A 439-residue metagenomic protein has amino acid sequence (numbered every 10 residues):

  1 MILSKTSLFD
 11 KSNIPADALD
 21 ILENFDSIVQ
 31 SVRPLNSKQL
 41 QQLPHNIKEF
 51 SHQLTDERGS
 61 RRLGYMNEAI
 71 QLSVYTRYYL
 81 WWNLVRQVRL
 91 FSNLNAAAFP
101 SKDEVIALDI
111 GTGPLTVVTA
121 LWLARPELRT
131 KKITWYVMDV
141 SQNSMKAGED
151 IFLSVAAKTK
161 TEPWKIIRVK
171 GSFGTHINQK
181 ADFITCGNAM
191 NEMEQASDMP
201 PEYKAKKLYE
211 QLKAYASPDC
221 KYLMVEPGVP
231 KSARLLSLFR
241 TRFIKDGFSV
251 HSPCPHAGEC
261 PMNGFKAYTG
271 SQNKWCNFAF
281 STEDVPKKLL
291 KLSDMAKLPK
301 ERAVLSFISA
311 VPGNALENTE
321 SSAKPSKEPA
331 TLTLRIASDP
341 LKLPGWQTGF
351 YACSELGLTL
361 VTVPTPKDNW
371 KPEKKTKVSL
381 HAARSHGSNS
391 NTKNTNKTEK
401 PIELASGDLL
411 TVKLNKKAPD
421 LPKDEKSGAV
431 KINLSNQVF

Functional and structural regions predicted by a protein language model:
M1-R61: N-terminal auxiliary segments of SAM/dcSAM-dependent transferases
R61-A97: Class I SAM-dependent methyltransferase Rossmann-like catalytic core, especially the SAM/SAH-binding loop
P114-T130: Conserved SAM-binding loop of SAM-dependent methyltransferases across substrates and taxa, primarily the Class I
K146-N178: S-adenosyl-L-methionine
D182-E202: A short SAM/SAH-binding and catalytic strip from SAM-dependent methyltransferases
P218-E226: Conserved beta-strand signature within the Rossmann-like core of class I S-adenosyl-L-methionine
A233-T241, K245-N314: Class I S-adenosyl-L-methionine
S281-F439: C-terminal lobe and adjacent flexible extensions of AdoMet/dcAdoMet transferase-like proteins
